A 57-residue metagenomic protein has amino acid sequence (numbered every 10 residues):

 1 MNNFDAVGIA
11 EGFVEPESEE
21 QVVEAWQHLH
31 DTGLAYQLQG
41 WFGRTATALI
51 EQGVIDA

Functional and structural regions predicted by a protein language model:
M1-A57: Catalytic phosphate/metal-binding cores of nucleic-acid and nucleotide-processing enzymes, i.e., regions that mediate
